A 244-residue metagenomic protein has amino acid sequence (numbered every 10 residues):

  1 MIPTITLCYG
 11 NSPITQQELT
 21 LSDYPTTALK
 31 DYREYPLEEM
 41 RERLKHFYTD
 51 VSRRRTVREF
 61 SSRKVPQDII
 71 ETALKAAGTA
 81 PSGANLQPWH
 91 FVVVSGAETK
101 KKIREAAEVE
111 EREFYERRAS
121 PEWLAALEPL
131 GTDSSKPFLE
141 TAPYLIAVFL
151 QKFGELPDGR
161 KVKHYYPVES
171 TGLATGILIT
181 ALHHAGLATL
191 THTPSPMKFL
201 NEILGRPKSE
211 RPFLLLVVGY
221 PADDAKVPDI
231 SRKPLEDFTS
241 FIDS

Functional and structural regions predicted by a protein language model:
I5-V57, S61-E71, R117: N-terminal accessory segments that position/regulate proteins before the catalytic core
T15-R43, D133, L214-S244: C-terminal helix-cap and adjacent tail motif
T20, V93-T171: Glycine/small-residue-rich phosphate/adenosyl-binding loop
A73-A77, I146, K152-I203: Small-aliphatic-rich amphipathic alpha-helix that forms the alpha element of a beta-alpha
A76-G78, P129-S134, L200-E202, A225: Glycine-rich, charged/polar anion/phosphate-binding loops that engage phosphate groups from diverse ligands
G78-A84: Glycine-rich phosphate/pyrophosphate-binding beta-alpha loops
A84-S95: Short loop-to-beta-strand entry elements in the cores of soluble alpha/beta enzymes
L200-F213: Short, electropositive alpha-helical surface patch
